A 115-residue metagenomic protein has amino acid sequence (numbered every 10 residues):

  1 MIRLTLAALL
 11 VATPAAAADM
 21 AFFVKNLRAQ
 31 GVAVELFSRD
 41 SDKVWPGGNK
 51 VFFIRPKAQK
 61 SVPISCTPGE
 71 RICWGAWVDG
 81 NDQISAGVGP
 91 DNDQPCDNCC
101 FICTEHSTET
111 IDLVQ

Functional and structural regions predicted by a protein language model:
M1-A7: Sec-dependent signal peptide recognition, specifically the positively charged N-region followed immediately by
A12-P14: N-terminal signal peptide c-region/cleavage motif recognized by signal peptidases
A17-C66, G75-Q115: Intrinsically disordered, low-complexity segments enriched in small/polar residues
E70-I72: Exposed beta-strand face motif in extracellular beta-rich ectodomains
